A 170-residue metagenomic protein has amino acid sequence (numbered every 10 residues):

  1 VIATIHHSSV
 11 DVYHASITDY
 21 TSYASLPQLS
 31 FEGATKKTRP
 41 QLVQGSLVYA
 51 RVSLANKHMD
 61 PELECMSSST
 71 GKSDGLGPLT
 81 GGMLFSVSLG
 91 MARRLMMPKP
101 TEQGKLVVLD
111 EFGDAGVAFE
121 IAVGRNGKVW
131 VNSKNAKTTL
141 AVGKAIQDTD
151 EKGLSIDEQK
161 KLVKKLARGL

Functional and structural regions predicted by a protein language model:
V1, T35-Y49, A115: Short nucleic-acid-contacting surface segments enriched for D/E, G, S/T with interspersed K/R
A3-I5, V52: Conserved hydrophobic positions within beta-strands
I5, S9-H14: Polyanion/phosphate-binding surface patch
H14-D19, S25-P27, E64-M66, N132: Short, acidic/hydrophobic/Gly-rich beta-strand patch recurrent on exposed beta strands that often constitutes part
T18, L54-M83: OB-fold/S1-family single-stranded nucleic acid-binding modules
Y20-A24, S69-T70, K137-T139: Short, surface-exposed beta-strand-loop junctions and turns on beta-sheet-rich folds
Y20-Q41: Beta-strand/loop nucleic-acid-binding surfaces
P78-L170: OB-fold/S1-family RNA-binding modules
